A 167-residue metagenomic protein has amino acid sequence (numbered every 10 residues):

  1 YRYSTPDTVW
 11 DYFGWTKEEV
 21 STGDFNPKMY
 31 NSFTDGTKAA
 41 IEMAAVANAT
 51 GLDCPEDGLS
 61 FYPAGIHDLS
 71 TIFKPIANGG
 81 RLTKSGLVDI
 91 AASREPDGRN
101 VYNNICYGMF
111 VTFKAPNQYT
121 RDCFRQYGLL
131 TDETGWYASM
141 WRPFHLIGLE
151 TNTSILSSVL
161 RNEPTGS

Functional and structural regions predicted by a protein language model:
Y1-T8: A contiguous active-site-proximal alpha/beta segment in oxidoreductase catalytic domains
D11: Short helix/loop segments within enzyme catalytic domains that coordinate or immediately flank catalytic cofactors
G14-S167: C-terminal catalytic/substrate-binding lobe primarily of soluble NAD(P)-dependent oxidoreductases
